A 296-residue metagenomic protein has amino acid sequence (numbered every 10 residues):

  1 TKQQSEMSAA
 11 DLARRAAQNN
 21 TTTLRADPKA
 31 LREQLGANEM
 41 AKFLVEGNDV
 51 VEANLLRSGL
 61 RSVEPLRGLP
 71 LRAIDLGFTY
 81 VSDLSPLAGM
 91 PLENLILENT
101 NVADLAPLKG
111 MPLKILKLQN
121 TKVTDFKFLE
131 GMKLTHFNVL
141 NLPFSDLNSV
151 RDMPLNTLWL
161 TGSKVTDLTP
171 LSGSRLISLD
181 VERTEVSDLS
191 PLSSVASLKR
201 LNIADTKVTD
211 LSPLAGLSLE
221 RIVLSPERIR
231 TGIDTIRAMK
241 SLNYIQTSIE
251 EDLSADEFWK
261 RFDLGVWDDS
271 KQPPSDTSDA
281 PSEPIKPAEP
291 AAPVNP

Functional and structural regions predicted by a protein language model:
T1-E39, F262-D279: Pro/Ala/Gly-rich low-complexity, hydrophilic intrinsically disordered segments
Q4-S5, R15-A16, K114, N120 (+1 more regions): Positively charged, low-complexity intrinsically disordered regions
A37-R61, P70-S82, P86-T209, P213-P281: Concave beta-strand-loop units of leucine-rich repeat
P281-P296: Long, low-complexity, intrinsically disordered segments
